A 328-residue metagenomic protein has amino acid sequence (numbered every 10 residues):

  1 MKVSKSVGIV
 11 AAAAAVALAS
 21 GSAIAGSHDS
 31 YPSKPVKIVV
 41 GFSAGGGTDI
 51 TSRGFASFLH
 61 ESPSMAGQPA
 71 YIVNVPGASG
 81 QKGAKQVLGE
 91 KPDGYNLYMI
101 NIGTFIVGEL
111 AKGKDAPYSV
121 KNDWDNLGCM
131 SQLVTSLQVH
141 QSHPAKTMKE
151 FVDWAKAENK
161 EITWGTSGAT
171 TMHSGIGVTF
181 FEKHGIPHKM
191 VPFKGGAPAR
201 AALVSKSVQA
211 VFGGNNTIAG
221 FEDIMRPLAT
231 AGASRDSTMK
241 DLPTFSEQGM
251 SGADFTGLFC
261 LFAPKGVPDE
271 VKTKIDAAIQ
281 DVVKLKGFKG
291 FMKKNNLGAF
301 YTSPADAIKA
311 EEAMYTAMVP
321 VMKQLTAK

Functional and structural regions predicted by a protein language model:
M1-S33, K328: Short, low-complexity disordered leader/linker segments with a strong preference for bacterial N-terminal type II
A25-N122, E161, A169-H173, E182-F212 (+4 more regions): N-terminal (or domain-start) structured segment
G26-H28, D123-L127, S246-G252: Short beta-strand/turn micro-motifs at beta-sheet edges
S33-P35, E182-K183, H188, D269-K328: An extracytoplasmic/periplasmic, membrane-proximal ligand-sensing/linker region
S64-A66, Q86-N96, I106, L110-K194 (+3 more regions): Hinge/capping helix and adjacent helix->loop/strand transition within the periplasmic-binding protein
V75, L127-M130, L228-T230: Hydrophobic residues at beta-strand termini and immediately following loops that shape nucleotide-binding pockets
N216-K284, K309, A313-A317: C-terminal lobe and pocket-closing loops of periplasmic/extracytoplasmic Venus-flytrap solute-binding proteins
